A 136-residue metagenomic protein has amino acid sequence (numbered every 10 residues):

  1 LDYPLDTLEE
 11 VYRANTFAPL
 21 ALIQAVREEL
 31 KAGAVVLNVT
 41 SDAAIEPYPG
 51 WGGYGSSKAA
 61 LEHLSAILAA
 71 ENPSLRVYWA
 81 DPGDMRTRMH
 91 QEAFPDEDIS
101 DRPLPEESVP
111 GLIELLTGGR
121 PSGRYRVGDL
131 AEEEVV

Functional and structural regions predicted by a protein language model:
L1-E9, G50: Conserved mid-core segment of classical short-chain dehydrogenase/reductases
V11, L20, Y54: Catalytic tyrosine of NAD(P)H-dependent dehydrogenase/reductases that use a Tyr as the general acid/base
I23, S57: Active-site helix of classical SDR
E28, A69-E71: Alpha-helical segment proximal to the catalytic Tyr-Lys
S41: Residue(s) in the substrate-gating loop at a strand-loop-helix junction that position the organic substrate next
P47-G55, I67: Active-site loop-to-helix junction immediately N-terminal to the catalytic Tyr of the SDR YXXXK motif in Rossmann-fold
L75, W79-D81, M85-T87, P95-V136: C-terminal helical subdomain
